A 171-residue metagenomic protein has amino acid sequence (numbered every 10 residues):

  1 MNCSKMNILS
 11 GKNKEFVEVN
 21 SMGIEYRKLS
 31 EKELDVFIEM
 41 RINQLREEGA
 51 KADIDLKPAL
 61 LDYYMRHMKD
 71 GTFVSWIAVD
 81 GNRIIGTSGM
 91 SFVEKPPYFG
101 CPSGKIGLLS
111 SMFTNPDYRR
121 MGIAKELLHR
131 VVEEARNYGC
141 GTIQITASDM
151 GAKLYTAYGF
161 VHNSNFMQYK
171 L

Functional and structural regions predicted by a protein language model:
E25-E39: A short beta-loop-alpha structural element at the N-terminal edge of CoA-dependent acyl/N-acetyltransferase catalytic
I42-Y64, G104: Conserved GNAT-fold acetyl-CoA-binding loop/helix
M65-I77, L108: A short helix-loop-beta-strand connector motif used in the catalytic cores of GNAT acetyltransferases and, in some
I77, R83-F92, L108, F113: Conserved beta-strand in the GNAT
G100-P116, N165-Q168: Conserved acetyl-CoA binding element of GNAT-fold acetyltransferases
S111-T114, R120-E133: Conserved acetyl-CoA-binding loop-helix of GNAT-fold acetyltransferases
L128, A135-A147: Conserved GNAT acetyl-CoA-binding A-motif
I143-K153, Q168-L171: Conserved beta-strand-loop-alpha-helix junction that forms the acyl-donor binding cleft
